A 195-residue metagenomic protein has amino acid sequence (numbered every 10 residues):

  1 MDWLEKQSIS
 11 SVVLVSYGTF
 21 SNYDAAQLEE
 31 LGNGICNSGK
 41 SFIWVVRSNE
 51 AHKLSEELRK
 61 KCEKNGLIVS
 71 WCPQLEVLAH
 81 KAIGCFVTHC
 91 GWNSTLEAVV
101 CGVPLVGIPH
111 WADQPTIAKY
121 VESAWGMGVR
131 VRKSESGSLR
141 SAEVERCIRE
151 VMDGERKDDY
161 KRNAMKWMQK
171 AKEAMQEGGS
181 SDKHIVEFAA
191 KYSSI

Functional and structural regions predicted by a protein language model:
M1-I195: Catalytic core of nucleotide-sugar-dependent glycosyltransferases
